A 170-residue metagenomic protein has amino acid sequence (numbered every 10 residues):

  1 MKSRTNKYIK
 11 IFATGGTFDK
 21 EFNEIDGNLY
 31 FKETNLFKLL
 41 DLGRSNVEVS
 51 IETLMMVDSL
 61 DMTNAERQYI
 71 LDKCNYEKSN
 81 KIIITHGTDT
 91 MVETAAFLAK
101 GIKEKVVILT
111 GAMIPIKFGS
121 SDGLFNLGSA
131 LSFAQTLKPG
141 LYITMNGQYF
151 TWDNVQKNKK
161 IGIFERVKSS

Functional and structural regions predicted by a protein language model:
K2-S170: Active-site histidine-anchored catalytic micro-motif
